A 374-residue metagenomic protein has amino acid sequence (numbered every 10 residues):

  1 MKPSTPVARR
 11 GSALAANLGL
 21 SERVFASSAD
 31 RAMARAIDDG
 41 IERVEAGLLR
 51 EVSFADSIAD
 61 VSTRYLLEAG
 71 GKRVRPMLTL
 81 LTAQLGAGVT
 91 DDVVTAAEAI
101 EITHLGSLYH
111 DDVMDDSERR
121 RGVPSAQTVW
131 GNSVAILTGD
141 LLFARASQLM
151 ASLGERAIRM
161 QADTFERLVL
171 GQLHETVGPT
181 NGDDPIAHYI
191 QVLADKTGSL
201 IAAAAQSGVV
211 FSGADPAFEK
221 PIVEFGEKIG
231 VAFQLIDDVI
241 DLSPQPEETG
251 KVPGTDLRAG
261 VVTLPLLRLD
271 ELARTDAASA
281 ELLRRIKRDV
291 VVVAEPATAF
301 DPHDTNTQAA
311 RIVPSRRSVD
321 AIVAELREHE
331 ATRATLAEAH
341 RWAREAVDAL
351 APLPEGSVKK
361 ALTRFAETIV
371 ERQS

Functional and structural regions predicted by a protein language model:
M1-S374: All-alpha prenyltransferase/terpene-synthase fold signal
